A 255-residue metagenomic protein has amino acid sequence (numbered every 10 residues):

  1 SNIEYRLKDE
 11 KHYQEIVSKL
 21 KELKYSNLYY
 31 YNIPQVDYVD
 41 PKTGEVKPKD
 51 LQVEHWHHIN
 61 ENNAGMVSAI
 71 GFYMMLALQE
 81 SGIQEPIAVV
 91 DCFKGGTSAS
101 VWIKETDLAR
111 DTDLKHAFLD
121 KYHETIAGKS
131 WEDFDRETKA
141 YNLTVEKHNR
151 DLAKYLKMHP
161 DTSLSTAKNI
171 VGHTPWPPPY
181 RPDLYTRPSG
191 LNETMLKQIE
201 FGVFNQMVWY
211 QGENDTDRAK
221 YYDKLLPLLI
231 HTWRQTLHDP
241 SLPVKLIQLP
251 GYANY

Functional and structural regions predicted by a protein language model:
S1-Y255: Cell-envelope and extracellular/periplasmic
